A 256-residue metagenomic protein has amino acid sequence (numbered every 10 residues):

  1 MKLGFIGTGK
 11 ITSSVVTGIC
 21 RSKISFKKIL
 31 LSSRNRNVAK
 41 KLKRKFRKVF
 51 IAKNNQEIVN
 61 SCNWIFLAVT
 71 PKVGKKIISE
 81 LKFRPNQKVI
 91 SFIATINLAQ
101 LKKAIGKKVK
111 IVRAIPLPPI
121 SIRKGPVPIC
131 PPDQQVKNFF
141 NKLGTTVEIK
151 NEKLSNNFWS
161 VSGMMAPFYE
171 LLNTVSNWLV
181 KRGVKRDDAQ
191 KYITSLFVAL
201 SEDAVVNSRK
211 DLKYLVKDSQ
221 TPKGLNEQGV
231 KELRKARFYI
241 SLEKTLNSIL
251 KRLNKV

Functional and structural regions predicted by a protein language model:
M1-G4: Extreme N-terminal starter segment of soluble prokaryotic enzymes
T8-G9: Glycine-rich Rossmann-fold phosphate-binding loop(s) that bind the pyrophosphate of adenine dinucleotide cofactors
T12: Catalytic nucleophile loop
V15-V16, L30, R36-V38, L42-I129 (+1 more regions): Rossmann-like NAD(P)(H) cofactor-binding subdomain of soluble oxidoreductases
I19, K23: Aromatic pocket-lining residues of Rossmann-like dinucleotide-binding sites
F26-K28, N86, D187: Short acidic capping loops at alpha-helix termini that bridge into adjacent secondary structure
Q100-K110, G125-F158, G163-N207, S248-V256: Internal alpha-helical scaffold of NAD(P)-dependent oxidoreductase catalytic cores
T194, V198-V256: NAD(P)-dependent Rossmann-like dehydrogenase/reductase catalytic/cofactor-binding core
